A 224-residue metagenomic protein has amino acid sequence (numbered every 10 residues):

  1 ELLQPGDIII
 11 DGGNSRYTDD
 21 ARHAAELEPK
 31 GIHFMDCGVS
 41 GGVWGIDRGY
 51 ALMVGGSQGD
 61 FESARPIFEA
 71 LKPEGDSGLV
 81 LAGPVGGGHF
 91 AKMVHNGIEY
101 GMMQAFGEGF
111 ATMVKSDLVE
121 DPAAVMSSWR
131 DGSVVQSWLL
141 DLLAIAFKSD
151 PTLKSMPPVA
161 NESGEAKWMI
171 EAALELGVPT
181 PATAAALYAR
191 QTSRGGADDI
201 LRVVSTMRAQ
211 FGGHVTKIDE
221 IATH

Functional and structural regions predicted by a protein language model:
E1-A51: Rossmann-like NAD(P)(H) cofactor-binding subdomain of soluble oxidoreductases
S15-T18, A70, E74-S77, T112: Structural/interface elements that position substrates and couple domains in central-metabolism enzymes
R16, D60, A105: Short phosphate-engaging motifs
A21, L176-V178, I218-H224: Metal- and O2-centered redox machinery and metal/ROS homeostasis
E28-P29, H33-M35, E69-P84: Acidic-glycine-rich active-site phosphate/pyrophosphate-binding loop
G49, M53, S63, D76-L79 (+1 more regions): Helical "substrate-binding/catalytic lid" subdomain of Rossmann-like NAD(P)-dependent dehydrogenases/reductases
M53-A70: Rossmann-like NAD(P)H-binding beta-loop-alpha module
E69-P73, A209, G213-H224: ATP-dependent carboxylate/acyl-activation modules
